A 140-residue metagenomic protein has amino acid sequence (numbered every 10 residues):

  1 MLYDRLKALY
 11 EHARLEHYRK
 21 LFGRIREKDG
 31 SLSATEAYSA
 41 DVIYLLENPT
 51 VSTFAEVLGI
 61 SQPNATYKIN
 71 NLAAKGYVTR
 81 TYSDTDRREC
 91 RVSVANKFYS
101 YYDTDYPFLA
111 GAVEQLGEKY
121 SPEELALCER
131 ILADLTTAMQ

Functional and structural regions predicted by a protein language model:
M1, P122-Q140: C-terminal regulatory/oligomerization modules of transcriptional regulators
M1-G30: N-terminal leader segment of winged-helix/HTH proteins
Y10-A13, H17-K20, L58, F98-L116 (+2 more regions): Alpha-helical linker/hinge and terminal dimerization helices associated with HTH transcriptional regulators
K20-S61: N-terminal helix-turn-helix DNA-binding core of bacterial DNA-binding proteins
D41, A73, E129: A cross-family signal for key residues in well-ordered alpha-helices that form functional helical elements
N71-A126: Charged, amphipathic alpha-helical coiled-coil/dimerization segments
